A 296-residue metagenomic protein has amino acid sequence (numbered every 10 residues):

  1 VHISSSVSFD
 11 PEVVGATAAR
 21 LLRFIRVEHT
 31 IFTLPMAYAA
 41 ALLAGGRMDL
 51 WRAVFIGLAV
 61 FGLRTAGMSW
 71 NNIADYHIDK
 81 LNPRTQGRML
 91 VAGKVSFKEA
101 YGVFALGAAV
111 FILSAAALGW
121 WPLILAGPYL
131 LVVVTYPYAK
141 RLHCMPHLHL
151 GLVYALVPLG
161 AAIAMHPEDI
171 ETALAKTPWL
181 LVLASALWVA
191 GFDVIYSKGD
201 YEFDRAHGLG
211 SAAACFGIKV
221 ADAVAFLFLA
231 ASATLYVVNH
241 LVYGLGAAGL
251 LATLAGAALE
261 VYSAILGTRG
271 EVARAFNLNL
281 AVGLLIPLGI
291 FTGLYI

Functional and structural regions predicted by a protein language model:
V1-I296: Multi-pass alpha-helical membrane architecture of UbiA-family and related isoprenoid/lipid prenyltransferases
